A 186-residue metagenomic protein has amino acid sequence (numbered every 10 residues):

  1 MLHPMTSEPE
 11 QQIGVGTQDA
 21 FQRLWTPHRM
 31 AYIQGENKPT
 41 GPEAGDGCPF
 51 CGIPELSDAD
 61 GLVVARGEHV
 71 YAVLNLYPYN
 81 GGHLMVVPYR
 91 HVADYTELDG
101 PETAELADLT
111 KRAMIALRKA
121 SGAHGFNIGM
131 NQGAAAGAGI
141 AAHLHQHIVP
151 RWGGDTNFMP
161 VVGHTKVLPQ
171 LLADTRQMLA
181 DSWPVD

Functional and structural regions predicted by a protein language model:
M1-D186: HIT superfamily nucleotide-processing domains
